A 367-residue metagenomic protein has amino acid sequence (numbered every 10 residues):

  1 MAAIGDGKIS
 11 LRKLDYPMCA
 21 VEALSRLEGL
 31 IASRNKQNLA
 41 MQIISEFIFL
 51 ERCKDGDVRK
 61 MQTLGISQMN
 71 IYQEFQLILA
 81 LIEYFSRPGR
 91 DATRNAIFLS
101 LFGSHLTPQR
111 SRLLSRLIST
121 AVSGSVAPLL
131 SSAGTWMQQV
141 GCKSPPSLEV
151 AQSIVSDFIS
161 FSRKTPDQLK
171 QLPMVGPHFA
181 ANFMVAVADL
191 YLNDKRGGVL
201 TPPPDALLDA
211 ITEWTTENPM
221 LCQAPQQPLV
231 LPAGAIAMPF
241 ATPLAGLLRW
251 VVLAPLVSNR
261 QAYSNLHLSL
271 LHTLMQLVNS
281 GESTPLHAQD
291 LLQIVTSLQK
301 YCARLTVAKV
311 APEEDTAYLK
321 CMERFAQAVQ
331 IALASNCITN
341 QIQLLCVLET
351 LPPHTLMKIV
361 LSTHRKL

Functional and structural regions predicted by a protein language model:
M1-Q68, F75, R110-S115, S119-L367: Very long, low-complexity or repeat-rich scaffold/adaptor subunits of large eukaryotic multiprotein assemblies
A3, T63-I66, L79-E83, I97-L101: Intrinsically disordered, low-complexity regulatory regions of plant transcription factors
Q68, Y72, L77-P88, G103-S104: Eukaryotic helix-linker segments that join adjacent hydrophobic helices
